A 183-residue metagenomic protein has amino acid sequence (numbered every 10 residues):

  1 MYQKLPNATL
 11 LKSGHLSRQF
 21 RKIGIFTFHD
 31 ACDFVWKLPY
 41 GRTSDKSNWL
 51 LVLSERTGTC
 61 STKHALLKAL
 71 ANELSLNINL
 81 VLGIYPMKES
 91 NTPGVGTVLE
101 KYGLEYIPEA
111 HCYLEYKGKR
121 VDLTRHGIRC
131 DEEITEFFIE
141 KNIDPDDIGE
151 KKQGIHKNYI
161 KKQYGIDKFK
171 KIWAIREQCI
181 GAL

Functional and structural regions predicted by a protein language model:
M1-G58: Secondary-structure boundary elements
Y2-K4, A8, R18-I23, Y40 (+1 more regions): His-Asp-centered catalytic microenvironments across diverse enzyme cores, prominently the transglutaminase-like
D30, A65-L66, E109: Short Gly/charged-rich anion-binding patches and loops
D33-F34, A69, E73, Y116: Residue-level signal for well-ordered alpha-helical scaffold segments within enzymatic catalytic domains
K46-G103: Active-site neighborhood of thiol-dependent amide/isopeptide-bond enzymes
